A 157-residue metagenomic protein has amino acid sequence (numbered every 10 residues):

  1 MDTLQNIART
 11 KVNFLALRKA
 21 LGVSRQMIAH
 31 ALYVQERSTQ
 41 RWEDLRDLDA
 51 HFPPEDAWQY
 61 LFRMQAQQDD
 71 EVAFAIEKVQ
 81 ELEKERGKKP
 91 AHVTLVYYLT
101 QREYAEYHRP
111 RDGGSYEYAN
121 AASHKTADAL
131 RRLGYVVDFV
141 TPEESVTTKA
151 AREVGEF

Functional and structural regions predicted by a protein language model:
M1-A20: A short, Lys/Arg-rich alpha-helix, primarily the initiator
Q5, F52, D56-Q59, E117-A121: Alpha-helix boundary/N-cap detector
N13, S24, A122-K125: Short Gly/charged-rich anion-binding patches and loops
L17, Q26-H30: Short alpha-helical "recognition helix" segments of helix-turn-helix
R25, L48-D70: DNA major-groove recognition helix of helix-turn-helix/homeodomain DNA-binding modules
Y33-P53: Recognition helix of helix-turn-helix/homeodomain-like DNA-binding domains that insert into the DNA major groove
D69-F157: Helix-turn-helix/homeodomain-like alpha-helical modules used for DNA recognition and transcription-factor dimerization
